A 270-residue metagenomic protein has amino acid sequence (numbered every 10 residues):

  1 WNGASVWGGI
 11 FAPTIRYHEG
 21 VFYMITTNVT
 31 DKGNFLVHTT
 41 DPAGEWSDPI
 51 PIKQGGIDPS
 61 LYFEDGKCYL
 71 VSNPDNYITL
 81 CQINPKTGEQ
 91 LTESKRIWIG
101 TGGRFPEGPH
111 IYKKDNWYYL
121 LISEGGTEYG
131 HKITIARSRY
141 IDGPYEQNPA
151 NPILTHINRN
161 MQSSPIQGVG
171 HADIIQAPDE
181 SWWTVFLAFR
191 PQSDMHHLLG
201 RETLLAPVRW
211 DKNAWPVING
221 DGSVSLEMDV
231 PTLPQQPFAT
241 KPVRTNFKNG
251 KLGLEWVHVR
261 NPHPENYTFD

Functional and structural regions predicted by a protein language model:
W1-D270: Carbohydrate-active catalytic/glycan-binding domains of CAZyme proteins, especially the secreted or lumenal ectodomains
